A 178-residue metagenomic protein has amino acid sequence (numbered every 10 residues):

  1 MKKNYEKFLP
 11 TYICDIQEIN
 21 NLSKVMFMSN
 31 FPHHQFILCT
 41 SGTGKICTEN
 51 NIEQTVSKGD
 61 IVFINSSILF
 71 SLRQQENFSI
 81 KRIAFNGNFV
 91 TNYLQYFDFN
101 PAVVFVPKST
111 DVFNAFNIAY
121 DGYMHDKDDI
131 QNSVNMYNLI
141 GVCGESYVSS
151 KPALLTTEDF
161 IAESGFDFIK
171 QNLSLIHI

Functional and structural regions predicted by a protein language model:
M1, M26-M28, M124, M136: Detector for methionine-enriched segments
M1-Y12, G122: A short, N-terminal "cap"/entry segment at the start of jelly-roll beta-barrel domains of the cupin/DSBH fold
Y5, F27, F63, F78 (+3 more regions): Short linear sequence motifs
F8-V103, D128-D129: N-terminal regulatory/effector-sensing and dimerization cores that precede helix-turn-helix DNA-binding domains
I83-A84, P107-Q171: An amphipathic alpha-helical interaction segment
I176-I178: Conserved small/polar residues in nucleotide/adenosyl-binding loops
